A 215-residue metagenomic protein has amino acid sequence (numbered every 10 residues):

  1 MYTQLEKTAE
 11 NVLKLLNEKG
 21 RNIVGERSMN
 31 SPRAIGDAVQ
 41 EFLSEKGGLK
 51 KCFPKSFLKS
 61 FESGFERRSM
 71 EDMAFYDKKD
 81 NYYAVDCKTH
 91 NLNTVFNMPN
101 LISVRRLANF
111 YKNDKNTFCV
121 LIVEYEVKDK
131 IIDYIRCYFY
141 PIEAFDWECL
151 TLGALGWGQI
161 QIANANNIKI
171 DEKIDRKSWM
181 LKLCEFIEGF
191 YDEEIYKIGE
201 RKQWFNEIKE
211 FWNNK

Functional and structural regions predicted by a protein language model:
M1-S69, Y83, C87-K215: Nucleic-acid endonuclease domains
M73-K79: Active-site beta-strand termini and strand-to-loop segments that position acidic
